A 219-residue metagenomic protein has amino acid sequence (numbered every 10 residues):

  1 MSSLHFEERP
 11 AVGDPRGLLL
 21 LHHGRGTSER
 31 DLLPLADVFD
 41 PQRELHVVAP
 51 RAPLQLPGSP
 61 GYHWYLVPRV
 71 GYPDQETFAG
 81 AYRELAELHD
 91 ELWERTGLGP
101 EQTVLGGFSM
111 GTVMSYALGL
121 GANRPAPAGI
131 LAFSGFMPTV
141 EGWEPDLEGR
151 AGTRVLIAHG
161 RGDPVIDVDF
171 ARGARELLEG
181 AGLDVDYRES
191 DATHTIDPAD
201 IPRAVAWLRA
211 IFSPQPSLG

Functional and structural regions predicted by a protein language model:
M1-Q102: Serine-hydrolase catalytic machinery in alpha/beta-hydrolase-like enzymes
L32-L35, W143-E144, D167-L177: Short alpha-helix in the alpha/beta-hydrolase fold that links the catalytic acid
P34, A117-G121: Active-site signature of alpha/beta-hydrolase-fold catalytic machinery across serine- and Asp/Cys-nucleophile hydrolases
L105-G107, F133: Short beta-strand immediately N-terminal to the catalytic nucleophile in serine-hydrolase-like folds
G107-G111, S115: Gly/Ala-rich beta-loop-alpha elbow adjacent to hydrolase catalytic centers
P125-M137: A conserved short beta-strand
I157-H159, D163: Short beta-strand/loop motif that positions the catalytic acidic residue of the alpha/beta-hydrolase fold
D169-G219: C-terminal catalytic histidine-bearing segment of alpha/beta-hydrolase fold enzymes
